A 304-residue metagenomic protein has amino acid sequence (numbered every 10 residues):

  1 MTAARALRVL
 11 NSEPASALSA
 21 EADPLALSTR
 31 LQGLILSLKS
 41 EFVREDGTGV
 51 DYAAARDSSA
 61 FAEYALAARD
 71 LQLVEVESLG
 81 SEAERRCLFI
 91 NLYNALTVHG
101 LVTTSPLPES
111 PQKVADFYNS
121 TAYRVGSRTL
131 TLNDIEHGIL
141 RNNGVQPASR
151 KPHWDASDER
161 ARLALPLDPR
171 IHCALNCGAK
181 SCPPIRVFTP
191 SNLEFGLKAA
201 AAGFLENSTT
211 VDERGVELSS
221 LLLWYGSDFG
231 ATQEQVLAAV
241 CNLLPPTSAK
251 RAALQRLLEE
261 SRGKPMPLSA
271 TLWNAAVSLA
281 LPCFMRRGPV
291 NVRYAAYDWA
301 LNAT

Functional and structural regions predicted by a protein language model:
T2-T304: Interaction/scaffold regions that mediate signaling and macromolecular assembly across diverse proteins
